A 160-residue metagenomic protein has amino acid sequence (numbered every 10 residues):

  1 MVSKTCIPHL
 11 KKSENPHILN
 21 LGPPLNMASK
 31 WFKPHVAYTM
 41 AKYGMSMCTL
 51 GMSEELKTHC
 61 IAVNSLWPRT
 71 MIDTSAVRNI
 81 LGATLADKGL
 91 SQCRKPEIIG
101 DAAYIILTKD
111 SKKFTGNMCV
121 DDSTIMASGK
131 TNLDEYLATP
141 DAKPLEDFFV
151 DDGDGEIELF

Functional and structural regions predicted by a protein language model:
M1, G44-M47, K95-I98: Conserved cofactor-binding/catalytic machinery of classical short-chain dehydrogenase/reductase
K4-H59, W67-I72, R78, G82-L85: Catalytic loop of short-chain dehydrogenase/reductase
A62: Residue-level detector of anion-binding/catalytic polar loops
S65-L66, L85-F160: C-terminal helical subdomain
